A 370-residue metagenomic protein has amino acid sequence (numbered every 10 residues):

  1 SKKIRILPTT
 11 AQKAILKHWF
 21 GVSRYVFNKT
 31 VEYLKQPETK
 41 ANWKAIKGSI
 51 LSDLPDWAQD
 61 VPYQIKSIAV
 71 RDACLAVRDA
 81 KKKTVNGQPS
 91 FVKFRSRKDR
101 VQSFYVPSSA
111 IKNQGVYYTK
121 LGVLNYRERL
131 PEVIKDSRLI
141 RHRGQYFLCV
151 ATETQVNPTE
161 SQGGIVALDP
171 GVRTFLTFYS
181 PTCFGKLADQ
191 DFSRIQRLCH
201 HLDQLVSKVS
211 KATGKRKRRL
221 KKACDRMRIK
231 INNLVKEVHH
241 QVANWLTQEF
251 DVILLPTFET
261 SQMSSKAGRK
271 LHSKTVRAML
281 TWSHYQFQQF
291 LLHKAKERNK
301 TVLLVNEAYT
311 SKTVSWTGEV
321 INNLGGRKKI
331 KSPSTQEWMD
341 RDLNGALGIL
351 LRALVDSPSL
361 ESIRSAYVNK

Functional and structural regions predicted by a protein language model:
S1-S67: Gly/serine-rich nucleotide phosphate-binding loop at the start of the catalytic core of nucleotide/ADP-ribose-handling
K3, A14, R141-K370: Positively charged, helix-rich recognition surfaces that bind polyanionic ligands
V22, V26-K29, Y33, D72-L75 (+4 more regions): Residues on one face of amphipathic alpha-helical coiled coils
T30, A69-A80, L343-S357: Stable alpha-helical structural segments in soluble proteins, enriched in small hydrophobic residues
V31-E38, V77, K81-Q88, T257: Long, hydrophobic, amphipathic alpha-helical segments used as structural scaffolds
T39-I46, N86-S96, E361-K370: Short alpha-helical "patches" and their helix-cap loops
I46-H142, R277-T281: Acidic carboxylate diad motif detector
